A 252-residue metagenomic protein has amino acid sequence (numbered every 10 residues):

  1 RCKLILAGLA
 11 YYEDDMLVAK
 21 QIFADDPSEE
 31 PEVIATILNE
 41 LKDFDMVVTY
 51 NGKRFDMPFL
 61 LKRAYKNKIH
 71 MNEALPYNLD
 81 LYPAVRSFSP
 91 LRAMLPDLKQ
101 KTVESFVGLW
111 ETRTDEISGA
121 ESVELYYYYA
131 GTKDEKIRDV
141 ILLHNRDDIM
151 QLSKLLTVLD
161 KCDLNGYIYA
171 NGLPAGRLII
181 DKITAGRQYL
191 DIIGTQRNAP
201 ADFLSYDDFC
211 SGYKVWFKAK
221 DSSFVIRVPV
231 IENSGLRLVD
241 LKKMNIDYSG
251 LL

Functional and structural regions predicted by a protein language model:
R1-C2, Y11-L252: DEDD superfamily 3′-5′ metal-dependent exonuclease/proofreading module
A7-L9: Short beta-strand scaffold segments in enzyme catalytic cores
